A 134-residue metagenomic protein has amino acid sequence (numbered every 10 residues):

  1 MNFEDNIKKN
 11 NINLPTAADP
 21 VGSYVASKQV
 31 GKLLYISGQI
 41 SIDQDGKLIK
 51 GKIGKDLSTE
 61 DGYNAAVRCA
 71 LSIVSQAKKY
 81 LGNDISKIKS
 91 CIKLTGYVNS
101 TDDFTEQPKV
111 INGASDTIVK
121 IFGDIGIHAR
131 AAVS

Functional and structural regions predicted by a protein language model:
M1-S134: Short, polar/acidic, helix-capping and beta-turn segments at strand->helix junctions that line the mouths
